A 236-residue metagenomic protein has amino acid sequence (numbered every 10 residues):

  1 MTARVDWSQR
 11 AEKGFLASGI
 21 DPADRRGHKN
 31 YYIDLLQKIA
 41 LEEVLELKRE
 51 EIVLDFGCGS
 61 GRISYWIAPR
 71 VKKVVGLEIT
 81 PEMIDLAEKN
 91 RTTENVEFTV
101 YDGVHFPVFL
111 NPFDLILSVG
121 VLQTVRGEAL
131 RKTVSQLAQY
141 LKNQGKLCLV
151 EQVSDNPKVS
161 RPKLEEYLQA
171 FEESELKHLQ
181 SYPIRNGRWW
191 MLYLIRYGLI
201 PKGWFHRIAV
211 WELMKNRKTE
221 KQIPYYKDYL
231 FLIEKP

Functional and structural regions predicted by a protein language model:
M1-L47: Conserved class I S-adenosyl-L-methionine
G57-G59: Class I SAM-dependent methyltransferase "Motif I" SAM/SAH-binding loop
R62, W66, R70-E97, Y101-H105: Class I SAM-dependent methyltransferase SAM/SAH-binding core
L117: A conserved beta-strand element that flanks and buttresses the S-adenosyl-L-methionine
R131-N143: A short glycine-rich, Lys/Arg-flanked "PGG" loop and its adjoining helix->strand segment in the class I
Q144-Q152: Conserved beta-strand signature within the Rossmann-like core of class I S-adenosyl-L-methionine
S160-E175: Short alpha-helix
R188-P236: A C-terminal cap/extension of S-adenosyl-L-methionine-dependent methyltransferases that defines the acceptor-substrate
